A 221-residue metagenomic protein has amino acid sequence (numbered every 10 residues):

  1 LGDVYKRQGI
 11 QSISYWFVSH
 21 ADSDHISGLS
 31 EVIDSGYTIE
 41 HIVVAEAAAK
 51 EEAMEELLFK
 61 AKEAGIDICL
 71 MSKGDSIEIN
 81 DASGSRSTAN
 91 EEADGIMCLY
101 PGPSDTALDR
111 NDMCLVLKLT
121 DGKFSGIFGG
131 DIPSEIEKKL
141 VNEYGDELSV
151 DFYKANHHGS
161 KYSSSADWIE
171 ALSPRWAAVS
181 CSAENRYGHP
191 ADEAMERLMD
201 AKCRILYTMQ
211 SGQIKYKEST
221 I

Functional and structural regions predicted by a protein language model:
D3, A53-A64, P190-M199: Short, aromatic/basic amphipathic alpha-helical patches
D3-A49, E143-S160, S173-A177: Active-site metal-binding motif and surrounding structural segment of the metallo-beta-lactamase
D3-I13, K62-F152, Q210-I221: Core dinuclear metal-dependent hydrolase active-site scaffold
V18-A21, A45-A47, M71-G74, P101 (+4 more regions): Active-site-proximal beta-strand/loop segments in catalytic clefts of secreted hydrolases
A21-S27, A48-E52, D75-I77, P133-K139 (+3 more regions): Active-site environment of divalent metal-dependent phosphoester hydrolases
G28-V32, E56-L57, K139-E143, S164-A171 (+1 more regions): A short acidic, amphipathic alpha-helical/loop segment
E170, G188-I221: C-terminal regulatory/interaction regions
